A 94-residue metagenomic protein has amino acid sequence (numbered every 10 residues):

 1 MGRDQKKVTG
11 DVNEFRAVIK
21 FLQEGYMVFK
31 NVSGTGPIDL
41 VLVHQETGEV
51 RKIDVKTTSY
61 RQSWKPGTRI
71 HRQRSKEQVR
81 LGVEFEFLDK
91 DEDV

Functional and structural regions predicted by a protein language model:
M1-P37, V41-V94: Mixed-charge (Asp/Glu-Lys/Arg
